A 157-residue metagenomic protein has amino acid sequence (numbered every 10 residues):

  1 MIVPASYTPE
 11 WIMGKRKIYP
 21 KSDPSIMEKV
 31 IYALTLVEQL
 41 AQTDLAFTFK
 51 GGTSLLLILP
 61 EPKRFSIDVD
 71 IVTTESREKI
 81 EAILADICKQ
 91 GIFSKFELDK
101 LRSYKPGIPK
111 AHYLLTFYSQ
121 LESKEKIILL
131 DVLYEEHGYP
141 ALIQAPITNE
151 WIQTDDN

Functional and structural regions predicted by a protein language model:
M1-N157: Compositionally biased terminal segments of proteins
